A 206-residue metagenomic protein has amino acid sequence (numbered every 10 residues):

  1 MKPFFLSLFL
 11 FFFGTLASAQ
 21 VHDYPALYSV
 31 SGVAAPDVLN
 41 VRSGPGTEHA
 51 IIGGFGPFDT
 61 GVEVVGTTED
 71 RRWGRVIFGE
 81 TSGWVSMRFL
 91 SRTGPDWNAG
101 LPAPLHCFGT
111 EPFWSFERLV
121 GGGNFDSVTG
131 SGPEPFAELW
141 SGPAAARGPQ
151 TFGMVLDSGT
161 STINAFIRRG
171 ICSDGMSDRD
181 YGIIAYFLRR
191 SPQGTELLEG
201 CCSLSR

Functional and structural regions predicted by a protein language model:
M1-F4: Positively charged n-region of N-terminal signal peptides that target proteins for export
L6-S7, A17: Cleavable N-terminal signal peptides
F12-S18: N-terminal signal peptide c-region/cleavage motif recognized by signal peptidases
A19-S43, G53-P57, V64-E69, R92-L105 (+2 more regions): SH3-family beta-barrel domains
P25-L27, I52-S91, G175, D180-G182: SH3/SH3-like beta-barrel superfamily modules
G61, T93, N98-L101, F108-F113 (+1 more regions): Charged, amphipathic alpha-helical segments
R75-V76, T81-G121: Surface-exposed beta-loop interaction hotspot
R189-R206: Edge beta-strand at a domain terminus
